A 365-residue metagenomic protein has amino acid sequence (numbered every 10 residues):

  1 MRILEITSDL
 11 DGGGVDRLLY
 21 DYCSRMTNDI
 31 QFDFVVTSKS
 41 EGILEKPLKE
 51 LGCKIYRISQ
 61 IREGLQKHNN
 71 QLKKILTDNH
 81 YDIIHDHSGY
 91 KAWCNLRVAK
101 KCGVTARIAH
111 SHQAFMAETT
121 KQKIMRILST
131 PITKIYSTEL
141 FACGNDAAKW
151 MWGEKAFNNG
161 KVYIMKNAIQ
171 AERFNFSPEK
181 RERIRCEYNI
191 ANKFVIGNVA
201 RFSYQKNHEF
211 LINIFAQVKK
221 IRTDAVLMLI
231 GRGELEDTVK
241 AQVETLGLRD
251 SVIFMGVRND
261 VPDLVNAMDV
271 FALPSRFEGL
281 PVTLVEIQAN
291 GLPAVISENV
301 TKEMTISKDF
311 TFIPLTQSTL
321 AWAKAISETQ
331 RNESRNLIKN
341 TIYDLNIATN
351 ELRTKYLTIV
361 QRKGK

Functional and structural regions predicted by a protein language model:
E5-K67, K161, E234-E236, K355 (+1 more regions): N-terminal strand-loop element at the rim of the active site of nucleotide-sugar-dependent glycosyltransferases
G13-D21, F194, N198-Q217, E234-K240: A conserved mid-protein helix/loop that constitutes part of the nucleotide-sugar donor-binding site
G14, R331-K365: A charged, aromatic-enriched C-terminal amphipathic alpha-helix characteristic of glycosyltransferases across folds
V35-V36, P293-S297, K302: Short hydrophobic beta-strand element within catalytic cores of glycosyltransferases and related nucleotide-activated
E63, K67, K149-G153, G160-K161 (+2 more regions): Acidic anion/phosphate-binding donor-loop and adjacent secondary structure in glycosyltransferase catalytic cores
D86-A92, S111: Short His-centered aromatic/hydrophobic patch
V257, R276: Aromatic "clamp/platform" in nucleotide-sugar-dependent glycosyltransferases that forms part of the donor/acceptor
E303-R331, N346: Change "using UDP/GDP/dTDP sugars" to "using nucleotide sugars
